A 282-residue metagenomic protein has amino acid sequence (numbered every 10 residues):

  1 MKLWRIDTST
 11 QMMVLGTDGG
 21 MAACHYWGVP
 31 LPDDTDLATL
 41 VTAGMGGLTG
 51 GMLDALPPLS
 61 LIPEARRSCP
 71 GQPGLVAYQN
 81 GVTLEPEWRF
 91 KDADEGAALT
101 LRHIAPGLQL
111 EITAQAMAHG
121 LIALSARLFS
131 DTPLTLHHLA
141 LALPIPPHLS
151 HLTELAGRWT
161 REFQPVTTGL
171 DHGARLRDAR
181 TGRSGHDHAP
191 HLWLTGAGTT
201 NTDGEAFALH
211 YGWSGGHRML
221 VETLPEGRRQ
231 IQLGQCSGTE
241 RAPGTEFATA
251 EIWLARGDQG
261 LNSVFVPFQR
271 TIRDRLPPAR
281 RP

Functional and structural regions predicted by a protein language model:
M1-L3, T223-A242: Short acidic, Pro/Gly- and aromatic-enriched capping/linker segments at domain boundaries
M1-T17: Generic N-terminal segment detector
R5, M13, A22-E222: Polysaccharide-binding surfaces and accessory modules of carbohydrate-active proteins
T10, A126, G244: Conserved, mostly hydrophobic/aromatic
Q11, M21, A279-P282: N-terminal small/glycine-rich loop or linker at the start of catalytic domains across soluble metabolic enzymes
E85-W88, T239-G257: Short Pro-Gly-centered flexible turn/kink motifs
A248, V264-P282: An acidic-aromatic substrate-binding cleft motif
A255-V266: Short, Lys/Arg- and Gly-enriched loop/turn segments at beta-strand edges
